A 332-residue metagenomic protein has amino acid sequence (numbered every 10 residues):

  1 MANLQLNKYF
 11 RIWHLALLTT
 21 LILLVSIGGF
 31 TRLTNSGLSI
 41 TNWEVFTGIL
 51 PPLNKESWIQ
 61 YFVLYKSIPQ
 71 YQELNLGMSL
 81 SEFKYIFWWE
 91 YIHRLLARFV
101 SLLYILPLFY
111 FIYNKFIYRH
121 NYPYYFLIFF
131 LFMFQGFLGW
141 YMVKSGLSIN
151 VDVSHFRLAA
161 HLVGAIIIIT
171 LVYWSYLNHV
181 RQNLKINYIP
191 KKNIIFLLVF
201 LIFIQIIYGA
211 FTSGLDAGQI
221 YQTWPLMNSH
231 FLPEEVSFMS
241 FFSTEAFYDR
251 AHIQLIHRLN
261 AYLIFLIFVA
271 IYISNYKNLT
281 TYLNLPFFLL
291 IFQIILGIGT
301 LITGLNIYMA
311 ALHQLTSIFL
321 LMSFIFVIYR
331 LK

Functional and structural regions predicted by a protein language model:
M1-K332: Polytopic transmembrane helical bundles with strong interfacial aromatic enrichment
